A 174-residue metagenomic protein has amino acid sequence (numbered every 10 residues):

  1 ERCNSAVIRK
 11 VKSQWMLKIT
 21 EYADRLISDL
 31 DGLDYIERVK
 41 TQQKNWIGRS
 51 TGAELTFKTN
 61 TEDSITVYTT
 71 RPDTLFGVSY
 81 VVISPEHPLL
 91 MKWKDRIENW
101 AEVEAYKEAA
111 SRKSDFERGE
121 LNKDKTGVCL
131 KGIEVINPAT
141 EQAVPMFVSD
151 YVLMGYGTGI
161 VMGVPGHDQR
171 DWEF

Functional and structural regions predicted by a protein language model:
E1-F174: NTP-handling and nucleic-acid-processing catalytic cores
